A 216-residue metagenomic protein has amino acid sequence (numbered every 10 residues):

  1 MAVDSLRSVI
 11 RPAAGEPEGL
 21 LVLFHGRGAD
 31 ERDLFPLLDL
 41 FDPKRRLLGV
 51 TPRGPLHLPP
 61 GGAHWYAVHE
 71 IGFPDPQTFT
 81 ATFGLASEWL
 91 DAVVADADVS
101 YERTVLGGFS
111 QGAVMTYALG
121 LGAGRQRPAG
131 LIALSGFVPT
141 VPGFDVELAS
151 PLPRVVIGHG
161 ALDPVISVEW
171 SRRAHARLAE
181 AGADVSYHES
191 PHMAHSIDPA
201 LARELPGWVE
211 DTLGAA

Functional and structural regions predicted by a protein language model:
M1-R103: Serine-hydrolase catalytic machinery in alpha/beta-hydrolase-like enzymes
E31-R32, P142, D198: Short N-terminal helix/helix-N-cap motif within the alpha/beta-hydrolase-1
F35-L37, F144, S167-R177: Short alpha-helix in the alpha/beta-hydrolase fold that links the catalytic acid
R53-L56, F137, M193: Short beta-to-alpha linker loops that shape the active-site pocket of alpha/beta-hydrolase fold enzymes
E102, S150-V155, A181-D184: Short, proline-enriched alpha-helix->beta-strand connector loops that line the catalytic pocket of alpha/beta-hydrolase
E102-S150: Primarily recognizes the serine-hydrolase "nucleophile elbow" in alpha/beta-hydrolase and SGNH/GDSL folds
V156-H159, D163: Short beta-strand/loop motif that positions the catalytic acidic residue of the alpha/beta-hydrolase fold
E169-A216: C-terminal catalytic histidine-bearing segment of alpha/beta-hydrolase fold enzymes
